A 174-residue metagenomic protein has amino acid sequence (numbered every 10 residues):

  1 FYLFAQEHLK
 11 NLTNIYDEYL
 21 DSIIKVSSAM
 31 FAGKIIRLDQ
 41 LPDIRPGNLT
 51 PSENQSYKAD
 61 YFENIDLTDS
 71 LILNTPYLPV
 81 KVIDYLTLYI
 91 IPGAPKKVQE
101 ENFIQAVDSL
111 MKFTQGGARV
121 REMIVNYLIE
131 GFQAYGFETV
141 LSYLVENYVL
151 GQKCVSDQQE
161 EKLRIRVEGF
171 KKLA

Functional and structural regions predicted by a protein language model:
F1-A174: Oxidative protein folding and maturation machinery
